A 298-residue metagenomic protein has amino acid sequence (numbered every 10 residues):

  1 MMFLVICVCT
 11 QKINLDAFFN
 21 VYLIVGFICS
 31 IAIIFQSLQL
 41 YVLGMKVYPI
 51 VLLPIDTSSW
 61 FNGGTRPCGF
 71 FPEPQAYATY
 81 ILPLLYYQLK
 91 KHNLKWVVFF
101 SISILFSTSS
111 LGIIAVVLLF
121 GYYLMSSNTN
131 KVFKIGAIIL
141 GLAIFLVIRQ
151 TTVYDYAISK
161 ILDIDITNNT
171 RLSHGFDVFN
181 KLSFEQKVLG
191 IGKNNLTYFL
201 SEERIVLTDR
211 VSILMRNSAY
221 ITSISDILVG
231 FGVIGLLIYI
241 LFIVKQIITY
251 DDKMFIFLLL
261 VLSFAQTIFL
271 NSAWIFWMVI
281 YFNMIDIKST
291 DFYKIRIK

Functional and structural regions predicted by a protein language model:
M1-I33, Y123, Y239-I243, V261: Transmembrane alpha-helical segments and their membrane-water interfaces
M2-V5, L84-Y86, S101-I102, I113-S126 (+2 more regions): Hydrophobic transmembrane alpha-helices of multi-pass, membrane-embedded glycosylation machinery
N20-G44, F61-G63, C68-T108, I114-M125: Alpha-helical transmembrane segments of multi-pass inner-membrane proteins
I31-L40, L124-I164: A membrane-periplasm/extracellular boundary helix in multi-pass inner-membrane enzymes that assemble envelope glycans
G64-I81, S109, Y220-S223, L228-G232 (+1 more regions): Membrane-interface micro-motifs in multi-pass membrane enzymes
F120-M125, K131-G136, D226-L262: Hydrophobic transmembrane alpha-helices and their immediate junctions
K160-F231: Long extracytoplasmic/lumenal interhelical loops at the membrane interface of multi-pass membrane proteins
F255-F264, F269-K298: Transmembrane alpha-helices of multi-pass inner-membrane enzymes
